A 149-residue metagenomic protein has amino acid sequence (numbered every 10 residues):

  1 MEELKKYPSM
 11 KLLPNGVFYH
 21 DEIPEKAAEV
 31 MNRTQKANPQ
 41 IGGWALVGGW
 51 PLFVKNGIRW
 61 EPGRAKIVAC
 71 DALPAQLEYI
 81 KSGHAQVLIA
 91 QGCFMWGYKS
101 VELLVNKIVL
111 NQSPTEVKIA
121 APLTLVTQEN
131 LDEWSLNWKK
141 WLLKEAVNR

Functional and structural regions predicted by a protein language model:
M1-E2, P24-A28, A72-Q76, Q91-Q112: Hydrophobic alpha-helical segments within soluble ligand-binding/sensing domains
K5-S9, N32-P39, K81, V105-V109: Sec-exported extracytoplasmic/periplasmic mature domains
S9-L12, R64, H84-A85, P122: A generic structural signal for alpha->beta connector loops
P14-N15, I67, V117-A120: Beta-strand segments within the central parallel beta-sheet cores of soluble alpha/beta enzyme folds
G16, D71, G92, L123 (+1 more regions): Residues at the C-termini of beta-strands that transition into short coil/loop
G16-Y79: Hydrophobic alpha-helical
S82-F94: Short beta-strand elements at the ligand-binding edges of bilobed clamshell
M95-R149: Hinge/cleft segment of the Venus flytrap/periplasmic-binding protein
